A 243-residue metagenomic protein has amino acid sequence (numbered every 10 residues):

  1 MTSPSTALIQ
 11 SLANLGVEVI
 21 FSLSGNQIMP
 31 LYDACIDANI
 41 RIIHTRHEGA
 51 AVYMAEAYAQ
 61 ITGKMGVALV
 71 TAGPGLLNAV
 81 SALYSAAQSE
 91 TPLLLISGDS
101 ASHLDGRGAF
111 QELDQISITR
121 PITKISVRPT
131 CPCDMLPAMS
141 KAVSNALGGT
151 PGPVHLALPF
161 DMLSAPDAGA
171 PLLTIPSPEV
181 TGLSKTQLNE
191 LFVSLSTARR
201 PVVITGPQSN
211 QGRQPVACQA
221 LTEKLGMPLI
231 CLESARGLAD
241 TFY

Functional and structural regions predicted by a protein language model:
M1-Y243: N-terminal alpha/beta PP-like core and its mobile active-site loop of ThDP/TPP-dependent enzymes
